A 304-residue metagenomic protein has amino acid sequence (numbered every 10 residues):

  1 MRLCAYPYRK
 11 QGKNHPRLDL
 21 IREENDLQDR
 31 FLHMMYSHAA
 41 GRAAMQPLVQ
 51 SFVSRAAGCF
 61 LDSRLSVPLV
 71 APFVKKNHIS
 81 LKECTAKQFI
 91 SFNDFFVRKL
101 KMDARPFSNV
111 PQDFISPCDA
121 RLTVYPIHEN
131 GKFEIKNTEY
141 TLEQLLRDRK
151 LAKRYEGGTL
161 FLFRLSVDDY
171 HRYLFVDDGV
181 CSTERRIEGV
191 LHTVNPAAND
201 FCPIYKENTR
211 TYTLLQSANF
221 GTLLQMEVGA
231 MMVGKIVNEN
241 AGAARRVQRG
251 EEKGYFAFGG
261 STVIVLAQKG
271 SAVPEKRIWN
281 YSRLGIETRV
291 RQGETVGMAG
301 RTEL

Functional and structural regions predicted by a protein language model:
M1-L304: Contiguous, well-folded functional domains in the mature portion of proteins
